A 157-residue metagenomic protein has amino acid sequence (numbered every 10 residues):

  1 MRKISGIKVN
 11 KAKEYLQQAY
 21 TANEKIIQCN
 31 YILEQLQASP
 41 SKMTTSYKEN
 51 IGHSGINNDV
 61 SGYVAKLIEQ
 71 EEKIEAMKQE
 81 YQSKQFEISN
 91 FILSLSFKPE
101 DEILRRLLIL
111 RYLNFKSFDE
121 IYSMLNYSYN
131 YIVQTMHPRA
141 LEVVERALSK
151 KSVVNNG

Functional and structural regions predicted by a protein language model:
M1-S96, R146-G157: N-terminal interaction/assembly modules
G62, R106-I109, E120, M124: Charge-rich amphipathic alpha-helical interaction elements
K84-E87, E100-L104, M136: N-terminal positioning helix adjacent to the helix-turn-helix/winged-helix DNA-binding module
F97-K98, N130: Helix-turn-helix-type domain boundary/helix-start signal
K98-N114: Short amphipathic alpha helix immediately N-terminal
N114-I132: Helix-turn-helix DNA-binding module
N126-S149: DNA-recognition helix of helix-turn-helix
